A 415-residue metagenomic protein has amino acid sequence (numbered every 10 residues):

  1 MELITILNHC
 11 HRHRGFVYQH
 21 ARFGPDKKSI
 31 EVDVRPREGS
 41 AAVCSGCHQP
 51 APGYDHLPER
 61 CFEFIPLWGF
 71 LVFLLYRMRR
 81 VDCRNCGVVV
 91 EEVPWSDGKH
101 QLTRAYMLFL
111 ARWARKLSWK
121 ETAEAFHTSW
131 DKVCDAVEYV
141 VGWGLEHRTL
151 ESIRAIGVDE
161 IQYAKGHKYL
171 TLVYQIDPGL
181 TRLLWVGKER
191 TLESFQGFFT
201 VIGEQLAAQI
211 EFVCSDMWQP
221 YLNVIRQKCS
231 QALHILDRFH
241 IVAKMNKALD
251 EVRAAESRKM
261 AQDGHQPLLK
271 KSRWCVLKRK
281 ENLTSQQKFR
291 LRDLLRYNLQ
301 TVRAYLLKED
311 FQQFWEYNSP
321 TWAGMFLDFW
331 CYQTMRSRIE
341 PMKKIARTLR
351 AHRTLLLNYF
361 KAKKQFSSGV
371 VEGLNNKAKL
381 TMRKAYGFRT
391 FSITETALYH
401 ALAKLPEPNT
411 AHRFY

Functional and structural regions predicted by a protein language model:
M1-G39: N-terminal alpha-helical interaction blocks
R37-A41, Y76-R79: Short metal-coordination and nucleic-acid-contact micro-motifs, chiefly zinc-binding Cys/His arrays
A41, G46, P52, K165-K168 (+5 more regions): Acidic/histidine-rich catalytic cores and adjacent linkers of DNA breakage/strand-transfer/modification proteins
H48-P52, L57-H167, A207-I210: Short, positively charged, Gly/Tyr-enriched micro-motifs that form contact patches at catalytic or ligand/partner
V90-P94, Y174-R182: Gly-rich Lys/Arg/Thr-decorated short loops/hinges at beta-loop-alpha junctions or inter-strand turns that position
K99-L102, R182-L206: Active-site beta-loop-alpha junctions of metal-dependent nucleic acid enzymes, especially the RNase H-like/DDE
K99-L108, K120, W185-K188, E211 (+3 more regions): Acidic, glycine-enriched active-site microenvironments
I241-Q262: Short alpha-helix plus adjacent loop in nuclease-associated cores
